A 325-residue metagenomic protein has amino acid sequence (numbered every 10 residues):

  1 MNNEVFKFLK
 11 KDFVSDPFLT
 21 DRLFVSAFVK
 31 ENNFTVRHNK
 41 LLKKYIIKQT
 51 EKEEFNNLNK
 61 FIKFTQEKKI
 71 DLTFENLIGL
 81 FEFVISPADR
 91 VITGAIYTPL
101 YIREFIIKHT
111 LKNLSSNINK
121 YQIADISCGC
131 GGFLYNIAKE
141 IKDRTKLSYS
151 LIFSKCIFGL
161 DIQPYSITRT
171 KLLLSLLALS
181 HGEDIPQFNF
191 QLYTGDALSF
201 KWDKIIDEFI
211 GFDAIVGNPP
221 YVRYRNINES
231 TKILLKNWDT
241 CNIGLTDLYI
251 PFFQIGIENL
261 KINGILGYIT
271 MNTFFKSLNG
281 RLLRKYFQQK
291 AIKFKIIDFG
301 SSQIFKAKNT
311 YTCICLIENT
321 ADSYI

Functional and structural regions predicted by a protein language model:
M1-I162, S166-R169, F200-K201, Y249 (+1 more regions): Class I S-adenosyl-L-methionine
K7, Y101, Y135, I162 (+5 more regions): Signature of N6-adenine DNA methyltransferases within the class I
K120, S154, N189, Y311-T312: A structure-centric signal for secondary-structure junctions around beta-strands
K120-Y121, D125, P186-G195: Long, charged, glycine-rich C-terminal linkers/tails
S150-L151, E183-P186: Flexible, disordered linker segments and immediate boundary regions flanking tandem C2H2 zinc-finger modules
